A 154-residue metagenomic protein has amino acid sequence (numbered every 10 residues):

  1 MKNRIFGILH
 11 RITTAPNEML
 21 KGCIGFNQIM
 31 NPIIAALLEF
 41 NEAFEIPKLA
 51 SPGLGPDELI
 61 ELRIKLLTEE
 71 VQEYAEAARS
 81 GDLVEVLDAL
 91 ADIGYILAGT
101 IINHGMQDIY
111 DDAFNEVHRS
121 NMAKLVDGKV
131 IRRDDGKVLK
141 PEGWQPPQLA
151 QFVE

Functional and structural regions predicted by a protein language model:
K2-E154: Flexible "arm" and connector segments at domain edges
